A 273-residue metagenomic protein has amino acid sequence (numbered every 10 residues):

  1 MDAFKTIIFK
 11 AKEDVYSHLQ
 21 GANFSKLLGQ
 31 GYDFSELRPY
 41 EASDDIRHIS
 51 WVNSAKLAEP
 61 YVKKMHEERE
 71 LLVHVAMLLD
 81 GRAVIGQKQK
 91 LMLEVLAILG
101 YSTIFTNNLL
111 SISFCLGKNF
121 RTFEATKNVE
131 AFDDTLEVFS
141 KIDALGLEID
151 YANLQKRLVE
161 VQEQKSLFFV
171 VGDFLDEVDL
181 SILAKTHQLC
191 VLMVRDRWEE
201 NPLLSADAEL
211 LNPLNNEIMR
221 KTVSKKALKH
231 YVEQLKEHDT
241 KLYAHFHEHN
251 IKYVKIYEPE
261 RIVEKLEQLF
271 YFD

Functional and structural regions predicted by a protein language model:
M1-A125, K165-V170: An amphipathic, basic-hydrophobic helix/alpha-beta surface used to engage anionic, phosphate-rich ligands or surfaces
M1-K26, E163-Q164, I182-D273: Von Willebrand factor type A / integrin I
W51, M77-D80, L158-I182, T186-D196 (+1 more regions): DG-centered beta-turn motif at the end of beta-strands
R82, N119-R121, E177, W198-E200 (+1 more regions): Flexible, glycine-rich phosphate/dinucleotide-binding loops and adjacent beta-alpha linkers at cofactor/substrate
L93, L147-Y151, L235: A conditional alpha-helix N-cap/helix-loop micro-motif detector
A97, Y101, S140, K156-E160 (+4 more regions): Surface-exposed alpha-helical segments enriched in charged/polar residues
V129-E130, H245: A structural signal for the main folded, soluble domain(s) of proteins
E130-S166, V178: Von Willebrand factor
